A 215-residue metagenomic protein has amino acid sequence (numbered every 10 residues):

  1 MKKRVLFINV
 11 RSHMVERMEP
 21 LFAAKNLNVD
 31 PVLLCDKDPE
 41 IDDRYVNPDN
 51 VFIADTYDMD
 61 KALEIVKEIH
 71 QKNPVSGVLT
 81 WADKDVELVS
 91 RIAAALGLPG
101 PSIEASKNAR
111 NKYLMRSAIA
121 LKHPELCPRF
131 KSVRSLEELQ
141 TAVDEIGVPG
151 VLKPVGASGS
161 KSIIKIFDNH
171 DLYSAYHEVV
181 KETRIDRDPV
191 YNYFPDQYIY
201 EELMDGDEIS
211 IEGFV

Functional and structural regions predicted by a protein language model:
M1-A105, E137: ATP-binding N-terminal substructure of ATP-dependent carboxylate-amine bond-forming enzymes
F7, G77-T80, P128-R129, K165 (+1 more regions): Short catalytic-loop micro-motif centered on adjacent basic/acidic residues
A94-S162, I185-R187: A conserved helix-loop-beta module that forms one wall/lid of the active-site cleft in ATP-utilizing catalytic domains
E125-R129, P149-L152, N169-D205: Conserved ATP-binding module of the ATP-grasp superfamily
V133, I163-D168, F214-V215: Short beta-strand-to-turn element immediately C-terminal to the catalytic PLP-Schiff-base lysine in fold type I
E201, E212-V215: Conserved metal-phosphate-binding beta-hairpin within the catalytic cores of diverse ATP-dependent phosphoryl-transfer
I209: A short beta-strand signature within small-molecule sensing/ligand-binding domains used in signal transduction
